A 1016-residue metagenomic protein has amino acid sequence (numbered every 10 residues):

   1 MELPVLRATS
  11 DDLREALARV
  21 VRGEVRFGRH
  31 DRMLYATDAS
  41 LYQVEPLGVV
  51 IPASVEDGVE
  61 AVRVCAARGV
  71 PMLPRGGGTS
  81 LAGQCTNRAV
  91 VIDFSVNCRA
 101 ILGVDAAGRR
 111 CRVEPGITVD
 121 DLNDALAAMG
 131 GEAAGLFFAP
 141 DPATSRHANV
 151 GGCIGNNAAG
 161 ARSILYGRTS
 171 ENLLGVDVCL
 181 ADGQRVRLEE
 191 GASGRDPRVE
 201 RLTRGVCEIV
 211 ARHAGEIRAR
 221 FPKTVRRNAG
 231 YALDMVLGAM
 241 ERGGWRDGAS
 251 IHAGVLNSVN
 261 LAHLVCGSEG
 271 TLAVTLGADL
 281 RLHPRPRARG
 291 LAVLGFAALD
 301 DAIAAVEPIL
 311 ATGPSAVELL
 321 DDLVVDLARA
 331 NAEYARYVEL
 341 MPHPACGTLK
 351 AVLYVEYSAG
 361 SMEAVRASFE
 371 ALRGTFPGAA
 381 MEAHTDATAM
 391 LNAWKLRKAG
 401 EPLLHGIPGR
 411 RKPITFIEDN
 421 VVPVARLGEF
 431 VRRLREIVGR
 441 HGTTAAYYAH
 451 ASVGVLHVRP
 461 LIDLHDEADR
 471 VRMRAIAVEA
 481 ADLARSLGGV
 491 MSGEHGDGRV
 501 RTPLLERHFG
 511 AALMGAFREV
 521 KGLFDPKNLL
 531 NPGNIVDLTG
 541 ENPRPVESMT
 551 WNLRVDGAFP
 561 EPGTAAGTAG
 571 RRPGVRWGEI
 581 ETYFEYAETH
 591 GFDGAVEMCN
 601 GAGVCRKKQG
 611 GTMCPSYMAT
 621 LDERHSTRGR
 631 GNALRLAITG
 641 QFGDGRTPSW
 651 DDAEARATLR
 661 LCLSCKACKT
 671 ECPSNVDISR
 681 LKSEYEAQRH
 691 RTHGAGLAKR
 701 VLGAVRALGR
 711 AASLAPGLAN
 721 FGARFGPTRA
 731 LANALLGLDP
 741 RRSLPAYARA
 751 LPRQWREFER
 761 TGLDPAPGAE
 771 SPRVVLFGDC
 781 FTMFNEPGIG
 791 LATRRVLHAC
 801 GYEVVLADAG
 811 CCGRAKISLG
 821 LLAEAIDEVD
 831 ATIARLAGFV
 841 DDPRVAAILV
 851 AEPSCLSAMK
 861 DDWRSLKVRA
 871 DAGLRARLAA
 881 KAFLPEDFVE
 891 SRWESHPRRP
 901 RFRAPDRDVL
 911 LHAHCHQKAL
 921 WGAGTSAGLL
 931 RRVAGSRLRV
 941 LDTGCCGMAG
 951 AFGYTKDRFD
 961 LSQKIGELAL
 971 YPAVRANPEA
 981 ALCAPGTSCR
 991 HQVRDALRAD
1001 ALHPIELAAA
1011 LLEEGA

Functional and structural regions predicted by a protein language model:
M1-R63, A67, G77-R109, A143 (+7 more regions): N-terminal flexible segment immediately upstream of the FAD-binding catalytic core in FAD-dependent oxidoreductases
V5, L17, S40-M72, V90-T144 (+5 more regions): N-terminal glycine-rich flavin-associated loop
D31, S80-G83, T144-G151, V225-D234 (+15 more regions): A glycine-rich phosphate-binding loop feature that marks nucleotide/adenosyl-phosphate handling sites
S40, G155, S163-Y166, L173-K398 (+2 more regions): C-terminal substrate-binding/cap subdomain adjacent to the FAD-binding core in PCMH-type and related FAD-linked
G78-L81, C153-R162, S258-L282, A449-V455 (+7 more regions): Conserved phosphate/anionic-ligand binding catalytic regions in large, soluble enzymes, centered on
A278-R285, I303-V306, L310-R411, T415 (+8 more regions): Terminal amphipathic helices with adjacent charged low-complexity linkers/tails
R411, S486-V490, G498, P503-L661 (+2 more regions): Ferredoxin-type iron-sulfur electron-transfer modules and their immediate structural context
D525, P532, E561, G567 (+1 more regions): Iron-sulfur cluster-binding electron-transfer modules in prokaryotic oxidoreductases
